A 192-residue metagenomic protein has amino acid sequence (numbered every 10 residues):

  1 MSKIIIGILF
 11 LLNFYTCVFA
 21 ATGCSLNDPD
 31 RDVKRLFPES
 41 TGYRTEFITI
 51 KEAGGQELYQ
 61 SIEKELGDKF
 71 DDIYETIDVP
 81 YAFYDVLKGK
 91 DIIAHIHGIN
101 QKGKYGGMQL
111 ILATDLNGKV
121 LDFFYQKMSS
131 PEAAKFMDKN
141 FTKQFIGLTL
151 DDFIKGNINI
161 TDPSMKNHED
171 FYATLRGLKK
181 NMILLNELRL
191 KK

Functional and structural regions predicted by a protein language model:
S2-K3, Y43: Short secondary-structure capping/junction motifs at helix and strand boundaries
I4-F14: Sec-dependent N-terminal signal peptides
C17-Q109, L116, V120-K192: Intrinsically disordered terminal and processing segments
